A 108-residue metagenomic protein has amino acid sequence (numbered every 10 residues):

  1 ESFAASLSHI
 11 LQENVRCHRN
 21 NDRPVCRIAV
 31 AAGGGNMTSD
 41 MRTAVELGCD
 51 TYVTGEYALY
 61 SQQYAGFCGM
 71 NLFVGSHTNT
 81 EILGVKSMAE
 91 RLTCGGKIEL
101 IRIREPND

Functional and structural regions predicted by a protein language model:
E1-D108: Active-site catalytic microenvironments in core metabolic enzymes, especially phosphate/sugar-handling
